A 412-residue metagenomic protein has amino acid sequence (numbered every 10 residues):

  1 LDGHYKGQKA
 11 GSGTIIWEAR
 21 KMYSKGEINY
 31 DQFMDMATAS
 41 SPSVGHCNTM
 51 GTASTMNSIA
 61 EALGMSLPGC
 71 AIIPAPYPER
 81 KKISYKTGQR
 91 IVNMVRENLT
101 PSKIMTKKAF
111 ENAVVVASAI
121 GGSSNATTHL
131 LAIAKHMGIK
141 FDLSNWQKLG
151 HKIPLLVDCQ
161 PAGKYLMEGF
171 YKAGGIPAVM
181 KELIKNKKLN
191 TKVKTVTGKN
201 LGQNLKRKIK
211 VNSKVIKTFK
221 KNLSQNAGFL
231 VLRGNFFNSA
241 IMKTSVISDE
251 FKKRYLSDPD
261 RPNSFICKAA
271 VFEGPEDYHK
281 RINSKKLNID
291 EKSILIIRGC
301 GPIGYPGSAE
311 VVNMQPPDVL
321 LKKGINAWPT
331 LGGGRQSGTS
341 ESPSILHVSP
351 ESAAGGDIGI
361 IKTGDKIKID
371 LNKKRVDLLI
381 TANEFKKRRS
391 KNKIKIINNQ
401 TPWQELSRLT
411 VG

Functional and structural regions predicted by a protein language model:
D2-E351, G356-G412: Catalytic or ion-coupling anion/metal-binding cores of large enzyme and transporter domains
